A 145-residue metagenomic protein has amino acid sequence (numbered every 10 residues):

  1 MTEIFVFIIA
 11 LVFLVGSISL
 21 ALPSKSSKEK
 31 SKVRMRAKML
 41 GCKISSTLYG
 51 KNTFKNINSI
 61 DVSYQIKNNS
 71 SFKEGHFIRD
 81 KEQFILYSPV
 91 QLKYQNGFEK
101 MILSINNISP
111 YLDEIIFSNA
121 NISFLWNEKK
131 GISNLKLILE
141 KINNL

Functional and structural regions predicted by a protein language model:
M1-M39: N-terminal signal-anchor transmembrane alpha helix of single-pass membrane proteins, serving as the membrane-anchoring
L20, G50, E128-K129: Short beta-alpha junction loops
L22-S24, G41-I44, Y94, M101-I105: A short linear-motif detector with a strong N-terminal bias
S24-S27, Y49, Q95-N96: Alpha-helix initiation/capping motif
K28-S70: Elongated extramembrane "stalk/tether" segments
F54-N134: Structured extramembrane domains adjacent to transmembrane segments
N134-L145: Extracytoplasmic/periplasmic C-terminal soluble domains
